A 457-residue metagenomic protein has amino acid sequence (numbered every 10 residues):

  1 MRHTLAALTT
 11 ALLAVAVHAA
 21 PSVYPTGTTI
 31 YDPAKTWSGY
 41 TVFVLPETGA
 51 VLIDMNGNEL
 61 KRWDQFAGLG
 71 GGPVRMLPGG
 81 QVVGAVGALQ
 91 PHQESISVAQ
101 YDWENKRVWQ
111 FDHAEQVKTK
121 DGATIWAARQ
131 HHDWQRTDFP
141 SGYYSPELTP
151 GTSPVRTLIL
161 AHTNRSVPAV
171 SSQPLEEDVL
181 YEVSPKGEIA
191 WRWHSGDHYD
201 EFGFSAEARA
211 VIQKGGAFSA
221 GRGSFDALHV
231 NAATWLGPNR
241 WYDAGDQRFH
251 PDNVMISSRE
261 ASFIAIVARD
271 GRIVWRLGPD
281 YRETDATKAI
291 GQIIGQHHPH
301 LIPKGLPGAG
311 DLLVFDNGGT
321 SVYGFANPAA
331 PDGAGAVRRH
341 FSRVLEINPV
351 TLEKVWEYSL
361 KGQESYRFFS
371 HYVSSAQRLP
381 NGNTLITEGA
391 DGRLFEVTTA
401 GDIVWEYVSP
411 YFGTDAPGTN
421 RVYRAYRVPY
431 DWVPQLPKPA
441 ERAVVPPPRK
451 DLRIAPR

Functional and structural regions predicted by a protein language model:
M1-T4: Positively charged n-region of N-terminal signal peptides that target proteins for export
A6-A16: Bacterial N-terminal signal peptides
A19-R457: Histidine-/acidic-rich catalytic cores in large beta-rich domains
